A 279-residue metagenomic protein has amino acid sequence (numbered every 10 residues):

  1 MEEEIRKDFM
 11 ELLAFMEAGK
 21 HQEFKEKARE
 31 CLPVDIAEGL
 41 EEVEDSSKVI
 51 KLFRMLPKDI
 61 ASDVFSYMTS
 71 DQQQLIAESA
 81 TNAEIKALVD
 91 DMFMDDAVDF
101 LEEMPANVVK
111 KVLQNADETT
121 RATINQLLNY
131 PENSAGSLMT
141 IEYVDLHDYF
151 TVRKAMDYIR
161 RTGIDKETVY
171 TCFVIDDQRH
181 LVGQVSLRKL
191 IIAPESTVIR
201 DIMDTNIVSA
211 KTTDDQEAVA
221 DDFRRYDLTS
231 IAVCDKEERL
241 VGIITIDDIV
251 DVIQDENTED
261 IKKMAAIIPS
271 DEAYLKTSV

Functional and structural regions predicted by a protein language model:
M1-I268: Hydrophobic packing positions in regular secondary-structure scaffolds
I267-V279: Cytosolic juxtamembrane amphipathic/interface segments immediately preceding and feeding into a transmembrane helix
